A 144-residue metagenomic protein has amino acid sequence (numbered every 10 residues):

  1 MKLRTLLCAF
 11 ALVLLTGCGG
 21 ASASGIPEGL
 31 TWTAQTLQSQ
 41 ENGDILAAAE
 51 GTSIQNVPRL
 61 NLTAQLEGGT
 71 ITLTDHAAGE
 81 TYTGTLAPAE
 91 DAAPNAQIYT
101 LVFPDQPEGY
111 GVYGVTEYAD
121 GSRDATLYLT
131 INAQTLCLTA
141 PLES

Functional and structural regions predicted by a protein language model:
M1-L7: Bacterial N-terminal signal peptides that target proteins for export
L14-G17: C-terminal motif of bacterial Sec signal peptides marking the signal peptidase cleavage site
G19-T36, I45: N-terminal helix-cap/turn-to-beta initiation motif at the start of protein domains
A34-T72, H76: Post-signal-peptide N-terminal segment of Sec-exported extracytoplasmic proteins
Q38-Q40, Q65-S122: Contiguous, well-ordered beta-strand patches that form the walls/edges of small beta-barrel/beta-sandwich domains
A78-A92, Y128-S144: Edge beta-strand at a domain terminus
